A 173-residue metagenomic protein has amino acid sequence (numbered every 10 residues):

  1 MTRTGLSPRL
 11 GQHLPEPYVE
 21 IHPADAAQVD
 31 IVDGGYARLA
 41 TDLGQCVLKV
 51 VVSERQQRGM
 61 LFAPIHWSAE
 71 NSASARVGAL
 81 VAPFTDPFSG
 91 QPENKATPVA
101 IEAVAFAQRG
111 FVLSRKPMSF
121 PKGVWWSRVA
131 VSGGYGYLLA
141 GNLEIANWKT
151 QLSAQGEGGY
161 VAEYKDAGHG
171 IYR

Functional and structural regions predicted by a protein language model:
T4-E20, A24-R173: Long, contiguous, secondary-structure-rich segments that constitute the structural scaffold of globular domains
